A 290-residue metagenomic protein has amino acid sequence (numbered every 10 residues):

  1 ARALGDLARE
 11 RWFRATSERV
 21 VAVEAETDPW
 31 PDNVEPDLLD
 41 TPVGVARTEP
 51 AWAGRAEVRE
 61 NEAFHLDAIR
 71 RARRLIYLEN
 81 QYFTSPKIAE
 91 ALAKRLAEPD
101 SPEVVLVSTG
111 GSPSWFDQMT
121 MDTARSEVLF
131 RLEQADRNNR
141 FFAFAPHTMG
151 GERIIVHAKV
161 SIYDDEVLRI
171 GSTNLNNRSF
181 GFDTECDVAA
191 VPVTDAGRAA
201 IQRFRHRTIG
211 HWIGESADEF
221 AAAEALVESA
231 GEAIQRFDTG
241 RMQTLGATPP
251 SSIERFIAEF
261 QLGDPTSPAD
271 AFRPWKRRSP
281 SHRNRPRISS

Functional and structural regions predicted by a protein language model:
A1-S290: Charged, low-complexity intrinsically disordered terminal segments
